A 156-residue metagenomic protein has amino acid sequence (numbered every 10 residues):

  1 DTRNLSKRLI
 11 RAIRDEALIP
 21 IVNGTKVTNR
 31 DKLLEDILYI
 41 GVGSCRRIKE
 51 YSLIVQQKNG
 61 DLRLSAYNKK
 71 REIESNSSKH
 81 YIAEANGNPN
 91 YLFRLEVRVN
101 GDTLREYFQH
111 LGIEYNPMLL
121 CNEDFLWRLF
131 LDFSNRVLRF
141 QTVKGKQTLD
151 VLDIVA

Functional and structural regions predicted by a protein language model:
D1-V155: Structured, helix-rich domain cores that form ligand/interaction pockets
